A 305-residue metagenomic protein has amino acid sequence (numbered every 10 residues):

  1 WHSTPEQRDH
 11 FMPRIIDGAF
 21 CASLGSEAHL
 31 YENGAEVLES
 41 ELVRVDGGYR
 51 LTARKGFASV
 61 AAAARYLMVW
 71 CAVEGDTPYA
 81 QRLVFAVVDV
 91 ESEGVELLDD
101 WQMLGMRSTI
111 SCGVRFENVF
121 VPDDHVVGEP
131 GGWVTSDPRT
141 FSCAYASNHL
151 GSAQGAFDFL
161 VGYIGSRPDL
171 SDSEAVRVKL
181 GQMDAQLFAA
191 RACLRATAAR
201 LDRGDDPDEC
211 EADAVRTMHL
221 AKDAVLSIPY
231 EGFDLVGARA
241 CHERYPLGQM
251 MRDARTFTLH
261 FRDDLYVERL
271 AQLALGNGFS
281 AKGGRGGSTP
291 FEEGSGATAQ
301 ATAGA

Functional and structural regions predicted by a protein language model:
W1-S59: Glycine-rich flavin
G25-E27, R44, K55, W70-V73 (+5 more regions): Short, structured patches in soluble enzyme cores that scaffold and shape functional sites
R54-E96: A short core secondary-structure module
G56-A61, F141-A144, F257: Glycine-rich phosphate/pyrophosphate-binding beta-alpha loops
W101-F188: Glycine-rich beta->alpha junctions and the first turn(s) of the following alpha-helix
G151, G181-F188, V215, H219-L226 (+2 more regions): Generic structural signal for well-ordered, non-transmembrane alpha-helical segments in soluble/cytosolic regions
F188-L220, F233-C241: C-terminal helix-coil-helix/basic helical segment that borders enzyme active sites and/or dimer interfaces and provides
A238-A305: Glycine-rich phosphate/cofactor-binding loops in nucleotide/flavin-utilizing enzymes
